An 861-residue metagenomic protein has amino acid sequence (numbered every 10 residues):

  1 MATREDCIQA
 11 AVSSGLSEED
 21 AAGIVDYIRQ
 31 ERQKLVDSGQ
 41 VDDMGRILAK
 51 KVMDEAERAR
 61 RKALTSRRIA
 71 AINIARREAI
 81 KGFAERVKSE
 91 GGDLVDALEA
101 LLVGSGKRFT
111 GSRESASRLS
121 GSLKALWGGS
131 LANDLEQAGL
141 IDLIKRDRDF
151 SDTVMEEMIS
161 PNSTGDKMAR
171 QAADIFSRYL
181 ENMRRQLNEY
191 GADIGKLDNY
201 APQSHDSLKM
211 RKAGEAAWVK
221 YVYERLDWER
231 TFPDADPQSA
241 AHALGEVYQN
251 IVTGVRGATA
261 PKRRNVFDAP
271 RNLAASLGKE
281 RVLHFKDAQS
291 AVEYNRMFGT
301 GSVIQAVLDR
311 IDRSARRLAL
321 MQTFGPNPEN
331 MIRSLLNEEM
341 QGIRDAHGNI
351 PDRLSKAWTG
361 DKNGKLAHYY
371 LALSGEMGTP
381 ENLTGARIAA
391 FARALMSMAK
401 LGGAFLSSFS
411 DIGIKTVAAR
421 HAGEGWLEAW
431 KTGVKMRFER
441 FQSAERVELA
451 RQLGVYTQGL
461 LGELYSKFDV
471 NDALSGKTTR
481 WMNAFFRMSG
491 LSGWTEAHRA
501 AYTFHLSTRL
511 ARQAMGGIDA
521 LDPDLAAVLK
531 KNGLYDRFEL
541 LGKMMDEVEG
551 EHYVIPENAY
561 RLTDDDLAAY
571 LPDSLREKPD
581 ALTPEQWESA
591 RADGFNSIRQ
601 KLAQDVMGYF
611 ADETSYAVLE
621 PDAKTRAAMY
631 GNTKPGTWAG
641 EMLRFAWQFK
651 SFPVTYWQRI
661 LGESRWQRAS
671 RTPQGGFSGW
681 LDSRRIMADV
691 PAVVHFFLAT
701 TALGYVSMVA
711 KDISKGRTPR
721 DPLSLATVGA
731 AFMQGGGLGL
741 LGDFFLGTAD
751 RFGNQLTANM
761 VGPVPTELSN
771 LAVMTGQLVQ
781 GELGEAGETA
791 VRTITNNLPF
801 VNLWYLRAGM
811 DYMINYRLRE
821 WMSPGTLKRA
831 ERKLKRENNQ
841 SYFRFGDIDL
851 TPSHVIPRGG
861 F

Functional and structural regions predicted by a protein language model:
A2-N182, P202-K209: Low-complexity, small/polar and acidic-rich linker and loop segments
I141-Q238, G403, I414, V447-G462 (+2 more regions): Structured, mid-chain assembly/scaffold modules that mediate subunit interfaces within large macromolecular complexes
P161-S163, L244-I251, R264-K279, H284-Q289 (+2 more regions): Short linear interaction motifs
F285-L406, S410-V728: Hydrophobic, often aromatic-rich secondary-structure segments at membrane interfaces
F405-L406, A646, P653, W657 (+8 more regions): Membrane-active amphipathic alpha-helices enriched in small hydrophobic residues
Y456-S466, V470, L474-K477, R717-A786: Alpha-helical transmembrane segments forming the membrane-embedded cores of inner-membrane proteins across
V779-F861: Hydrophobic alpha-helical segments
